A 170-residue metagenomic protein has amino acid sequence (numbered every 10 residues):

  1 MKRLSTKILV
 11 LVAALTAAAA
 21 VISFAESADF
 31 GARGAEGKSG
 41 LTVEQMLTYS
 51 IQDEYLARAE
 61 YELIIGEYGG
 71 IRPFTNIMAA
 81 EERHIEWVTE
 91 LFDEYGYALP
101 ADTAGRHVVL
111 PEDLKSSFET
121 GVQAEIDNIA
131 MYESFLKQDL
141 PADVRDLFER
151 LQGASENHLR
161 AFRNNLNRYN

Functional and structural regions predicted by a protein language model:
M1-V10: Bacterial N-terminal signal peptides that target proteins for export
V10-A20: Bacterial N-terminal signal peptides
A20-D29: Bacterial Sec-dependent signal peptides at the C-terminal "C-region" and cleavage site
A28-N170: All-alpha RGS (Regulator of G-protein Signaling) helical domain and cognate RGS-like helical scaffolds
